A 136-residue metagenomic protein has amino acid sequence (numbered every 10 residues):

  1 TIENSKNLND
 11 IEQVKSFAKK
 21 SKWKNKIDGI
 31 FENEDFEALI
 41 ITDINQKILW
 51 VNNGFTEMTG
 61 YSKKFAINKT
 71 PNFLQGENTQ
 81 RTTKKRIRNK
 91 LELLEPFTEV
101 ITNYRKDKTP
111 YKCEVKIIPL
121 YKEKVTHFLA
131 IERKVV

Functional and structural regions predicted by a protein language model:
T1-N45: Intrinsically disordered, low-complexity terminal regulatory regions
D35, L91-V100: PAS/PAS-like sensory domains
I48-L49: Conserved hydrophobic beta-strand signature of PAS-family and PAS-like sensory domains
F55-A66: PAS/PAS-like sensory domain cap-loop motif
I67-N78: PAS-family sensory/regulatory domains
E77-N89: PAS/Per-ARNT-Sim sensory domains
T102-K108: PAS-family sensory domains
V115-V136: Short loop/turn elements at sensory-signaling interfaces that couple input to output
